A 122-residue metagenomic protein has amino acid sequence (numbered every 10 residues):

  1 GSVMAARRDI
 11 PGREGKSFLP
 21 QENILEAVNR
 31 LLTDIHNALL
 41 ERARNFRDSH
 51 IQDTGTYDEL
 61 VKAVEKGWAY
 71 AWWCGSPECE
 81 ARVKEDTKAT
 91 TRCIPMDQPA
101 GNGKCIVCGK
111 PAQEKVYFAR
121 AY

Functional and structural regions predicted by a protein language model:
G1-Y122: NTP/phosphate- and nucleic-acid-binding module
